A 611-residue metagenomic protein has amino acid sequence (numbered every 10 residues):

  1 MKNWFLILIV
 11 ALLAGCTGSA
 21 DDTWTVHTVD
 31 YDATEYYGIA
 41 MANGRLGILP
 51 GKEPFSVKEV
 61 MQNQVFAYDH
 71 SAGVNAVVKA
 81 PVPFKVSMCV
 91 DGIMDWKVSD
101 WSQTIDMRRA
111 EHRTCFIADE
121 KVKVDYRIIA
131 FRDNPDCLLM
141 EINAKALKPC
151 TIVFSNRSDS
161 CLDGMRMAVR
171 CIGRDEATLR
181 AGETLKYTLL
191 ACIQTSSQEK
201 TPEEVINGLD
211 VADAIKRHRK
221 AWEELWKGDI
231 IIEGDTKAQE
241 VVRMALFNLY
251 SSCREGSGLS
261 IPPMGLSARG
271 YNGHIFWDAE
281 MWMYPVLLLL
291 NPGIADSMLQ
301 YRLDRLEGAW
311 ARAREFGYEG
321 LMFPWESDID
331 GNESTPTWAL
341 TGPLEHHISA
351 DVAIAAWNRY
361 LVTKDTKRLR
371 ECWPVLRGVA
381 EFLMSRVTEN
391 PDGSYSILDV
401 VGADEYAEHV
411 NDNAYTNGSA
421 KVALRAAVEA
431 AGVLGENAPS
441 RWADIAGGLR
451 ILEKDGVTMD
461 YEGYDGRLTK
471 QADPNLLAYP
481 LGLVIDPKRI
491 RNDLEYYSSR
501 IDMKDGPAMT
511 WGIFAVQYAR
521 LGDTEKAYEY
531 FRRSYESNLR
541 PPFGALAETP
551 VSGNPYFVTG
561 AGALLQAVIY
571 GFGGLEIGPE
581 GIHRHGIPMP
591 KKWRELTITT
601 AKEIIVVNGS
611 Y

Functional and structural regions predicted by a protein language model:
M1-W4: Positively charged n-region of N-terminal signal peptides that target proteins for export
A14-G15: C-terminal motif of bacterial Sec signal peptides marking the signal peptidase cleavage site
G18-M41, R45-G51, S56-Y271: Acidic/polar, glycine-enriched structural segments that form the non-catalytic walls/loops of the carbohydrate-binding
T25, Y31-A67, G73, W282 (+5 more regions): C-terminal capping/lid segments that line or modulate ligand- or cofactor-binding pockets
R243-S251, Y301-G308, V375-R386, V422 (+3 more regions): Alpha-helical scaffold segments in carbohydrate-active enzymes
C253-S267, G293-I354, Y360-R370, V379 (+4 more regions): Helix-terminus loop motifs that line ligand-binding clefts
G273-L306, I354, N358, R425 (+2 more regions): Active-site core of glycosidic bond-cleaving carbohydrate-active enzymes
D351, A356-R359, T366-W373, D392-G402 (+2 more regions): Active-site neighborhood of glycoside hydrolase catalytic domains
